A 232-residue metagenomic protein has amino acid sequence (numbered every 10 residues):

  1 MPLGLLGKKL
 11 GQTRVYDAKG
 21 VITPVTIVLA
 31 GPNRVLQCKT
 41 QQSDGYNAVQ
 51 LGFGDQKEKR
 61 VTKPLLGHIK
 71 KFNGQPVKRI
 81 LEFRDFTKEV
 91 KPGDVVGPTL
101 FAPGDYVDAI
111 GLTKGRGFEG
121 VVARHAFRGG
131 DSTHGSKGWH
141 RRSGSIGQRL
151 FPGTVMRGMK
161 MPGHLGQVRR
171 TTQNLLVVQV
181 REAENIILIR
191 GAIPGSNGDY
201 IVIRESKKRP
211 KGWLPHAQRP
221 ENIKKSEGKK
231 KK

Functional and structural regions predicted by a protein language model:
M1-K232: Extended basic (Lys/Arg/His-rich) segments that typically form rRNA-contacting surfaces in ribosomal proteins
